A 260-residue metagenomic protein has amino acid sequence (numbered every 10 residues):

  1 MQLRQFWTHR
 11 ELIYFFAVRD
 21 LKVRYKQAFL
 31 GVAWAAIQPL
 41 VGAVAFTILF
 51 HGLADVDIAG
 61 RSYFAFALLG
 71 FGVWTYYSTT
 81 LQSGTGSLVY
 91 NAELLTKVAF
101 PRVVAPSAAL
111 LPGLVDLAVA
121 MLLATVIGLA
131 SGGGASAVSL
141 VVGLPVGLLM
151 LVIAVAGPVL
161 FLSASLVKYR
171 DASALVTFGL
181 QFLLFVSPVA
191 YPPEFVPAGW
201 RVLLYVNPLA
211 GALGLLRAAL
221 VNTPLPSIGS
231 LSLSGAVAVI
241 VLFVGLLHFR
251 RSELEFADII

Functional and structural regions predicted by a protein language model:
M1-I260: Hydrophobic transmembrane alpha-helices and immediately adjacent juxtamembrane helices of multi-pass inner-membrane
